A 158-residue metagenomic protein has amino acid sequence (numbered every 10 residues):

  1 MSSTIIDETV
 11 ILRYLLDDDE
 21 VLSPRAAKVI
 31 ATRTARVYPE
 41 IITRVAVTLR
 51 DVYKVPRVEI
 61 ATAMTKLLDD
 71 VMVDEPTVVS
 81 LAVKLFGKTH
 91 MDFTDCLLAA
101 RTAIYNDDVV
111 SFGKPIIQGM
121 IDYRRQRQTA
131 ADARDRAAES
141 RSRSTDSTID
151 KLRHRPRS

Functional and structural regions predicted by a protein language model:
M1-V37, V52-E59, Y123-T129, R134-S158: Short, well-structured N-terminal submotif of metal-dependent ribonuclease cores
T4, S23-T89, A100-D107: PIN-domain endoribonuclease scaffold, especially VapC-family toxins
V10-I11, I41, V78, L97-L98 (+1 more regions): Alpha-helix capping/helix-boundary segments
R13, T89, K114: Flexible, active-site-adjacent loop/turn segments at secondary-structure boundaries
E40, P76, F112, Q128-A131: Conserved beta-strand termini and adjacent loop/short-helix elements that scaffold enzyme active sites in alpha/beta
F93-T94: Alpha-helical solenoid repeat architecture
Y105-V110, P115-I117, Y123-R124: C-terminal binding/interaction regions
